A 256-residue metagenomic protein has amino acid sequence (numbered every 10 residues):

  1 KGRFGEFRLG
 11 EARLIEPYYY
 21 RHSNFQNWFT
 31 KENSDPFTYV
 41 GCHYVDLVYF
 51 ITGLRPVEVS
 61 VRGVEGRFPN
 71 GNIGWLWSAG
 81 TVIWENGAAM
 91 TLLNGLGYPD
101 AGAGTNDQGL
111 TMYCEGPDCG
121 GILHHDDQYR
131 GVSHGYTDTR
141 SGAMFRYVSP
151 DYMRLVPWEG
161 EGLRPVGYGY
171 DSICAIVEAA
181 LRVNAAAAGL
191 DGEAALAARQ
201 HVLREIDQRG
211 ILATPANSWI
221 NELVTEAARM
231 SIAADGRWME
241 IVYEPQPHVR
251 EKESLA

Functional and structural regions predicted by a protein language model:
K1-I73, W77-V82, A89, Y98: Predominantly a Rossmann-like dinucleotide-binding segment in NAD(P)-dependent oxidoreductases
A12-L14, N94, Y243: Active-site donor-binding loop signature of nucleotide-sugar glycosyltransferases
Y19-Q26, G71-I73, A103-N106, H124-D126 (+1 more regions): Short aromatic-enriched loop/helix-cap "lid" or pocket-rim segments at secondary-structure transitions that line
N33-F37, E65-R67, W158-V166, E205-P215 (+1 more regions): Active-site rim elements
T38-Y49, G167-E178, A216-E226: A structural signal for well-ordered alpha-helical segments within the folded catalytic domains of diverse enzymes
P56, W77-A79, D107-G109, A228 (+1 more regions): Short, acidic/polar N-cap/turn motifs at the starts of alpha helices
N70, E85-E193: NAD(P)-dinucleotide binding in Rossmann-like oxidoreductases
I176-A256: C-terminal helix-rich "cap/oligomerization" subdomain common to oxidoreductases
